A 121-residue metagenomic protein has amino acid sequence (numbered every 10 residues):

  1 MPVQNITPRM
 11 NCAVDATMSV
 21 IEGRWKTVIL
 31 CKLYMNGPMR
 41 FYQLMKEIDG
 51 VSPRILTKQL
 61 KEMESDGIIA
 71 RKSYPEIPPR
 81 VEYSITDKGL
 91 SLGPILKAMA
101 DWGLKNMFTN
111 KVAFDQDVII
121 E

Functional and structural regions predicted by a protein language model:
M1-T7: Acidic-glycine-rich active-site phosphate/pyrophosphate-binding loop
P2, C31-K32, D87-E121: Amphipathic alpha-helical dimerization/coiled-coil segments that flank or bridge DNA-binding/regulatory modules
P8, C12-I55, E82: N-terminal helix-turn-helix DNA-binding core of bacterial DNA-binding proteins
R9, A16, M45-E47, R71 (+1 more regions): Non-catalytic interaction surface on structured domains
F41, G67-I69, M99: Short, Lys/Arg-enriched C-terminal cap helix and immediately downstream tail that follows
L56, L60-M63: Basic amphipathic alpha-helical segments that dock to polyanions
E64-S84: Beta-hairpin "wing" of winged helix-turn-helix
